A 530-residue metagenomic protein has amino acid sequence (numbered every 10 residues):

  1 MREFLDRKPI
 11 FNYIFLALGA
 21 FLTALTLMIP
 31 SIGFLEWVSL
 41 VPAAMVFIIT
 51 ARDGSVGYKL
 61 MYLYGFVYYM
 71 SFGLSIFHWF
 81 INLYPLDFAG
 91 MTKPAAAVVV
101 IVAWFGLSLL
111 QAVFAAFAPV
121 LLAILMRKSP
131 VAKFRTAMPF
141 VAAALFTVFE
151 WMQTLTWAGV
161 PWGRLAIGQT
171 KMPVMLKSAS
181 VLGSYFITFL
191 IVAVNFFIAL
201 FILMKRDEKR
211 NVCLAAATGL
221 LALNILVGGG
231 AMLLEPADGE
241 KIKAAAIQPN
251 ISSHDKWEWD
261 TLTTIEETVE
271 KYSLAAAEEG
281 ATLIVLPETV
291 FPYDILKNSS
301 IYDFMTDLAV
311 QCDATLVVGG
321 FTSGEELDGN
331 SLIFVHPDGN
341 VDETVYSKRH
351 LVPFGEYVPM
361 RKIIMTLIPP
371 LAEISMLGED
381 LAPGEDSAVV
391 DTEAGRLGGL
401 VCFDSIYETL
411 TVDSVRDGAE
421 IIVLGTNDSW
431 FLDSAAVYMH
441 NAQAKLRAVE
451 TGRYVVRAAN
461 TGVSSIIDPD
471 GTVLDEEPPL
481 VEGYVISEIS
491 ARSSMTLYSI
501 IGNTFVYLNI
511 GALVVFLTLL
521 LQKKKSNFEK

Functional and structural regions predicted by a protein language model:
M1-M232, D433, A459-T461, L474 (+1 more regions): Membrane-embedded alpha-helical bundles of multi-pass enzymes that act on lipidic or dolichyl-linked glycan substrates
M232-I501: Soluble catalytic domains of enzymes that build or remodel membrane lipids, polysaccharides, and related
